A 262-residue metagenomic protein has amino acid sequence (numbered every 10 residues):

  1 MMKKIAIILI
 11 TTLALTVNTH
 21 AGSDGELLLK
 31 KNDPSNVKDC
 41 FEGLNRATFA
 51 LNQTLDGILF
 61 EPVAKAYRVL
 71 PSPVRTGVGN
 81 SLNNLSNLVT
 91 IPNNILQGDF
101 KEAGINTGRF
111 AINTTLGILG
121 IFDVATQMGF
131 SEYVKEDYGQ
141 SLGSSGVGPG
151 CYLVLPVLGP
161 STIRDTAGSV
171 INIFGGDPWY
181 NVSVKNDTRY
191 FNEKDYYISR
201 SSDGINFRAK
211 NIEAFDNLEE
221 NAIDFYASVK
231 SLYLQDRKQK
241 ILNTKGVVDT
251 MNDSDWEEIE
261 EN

Functional and structural regions predicted by a protein language model:
M1-I5: Positively charged n-region of N-terminal signal peptides that target proteins for export
I8-T16: Bacterial N-terminal signal peptides
G22-N32, S145-N262: A structured, mid-to-C-terminal "fold-capping" secondary-structure block
L29-N45: Disorder-to-helix initiation segments
G43-L44, P73-N80, A103-N113: Alpha-helical scaffold segments that form or flank carboxylate-/histidine-based iron centers
I58-T76, M128, G139: Membrane interface segments of multi-pass transport proteins and intramembrane proteases
N84, I91-I163: Mid-length scaffold segments of soluble, non-membrane domains
